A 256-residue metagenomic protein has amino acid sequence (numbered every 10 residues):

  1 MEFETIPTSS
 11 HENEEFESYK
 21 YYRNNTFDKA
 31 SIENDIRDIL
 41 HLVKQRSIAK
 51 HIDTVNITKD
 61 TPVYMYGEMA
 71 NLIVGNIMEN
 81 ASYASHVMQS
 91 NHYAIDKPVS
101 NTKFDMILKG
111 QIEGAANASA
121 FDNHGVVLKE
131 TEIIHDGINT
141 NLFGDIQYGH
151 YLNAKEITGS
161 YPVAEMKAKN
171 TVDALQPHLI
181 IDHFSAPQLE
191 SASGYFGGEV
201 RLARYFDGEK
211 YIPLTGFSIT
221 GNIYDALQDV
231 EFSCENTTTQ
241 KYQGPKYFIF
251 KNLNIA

Functional and structural regions predicted by a protein language model:
M1-A256: N-terminal small-residue-enriched
